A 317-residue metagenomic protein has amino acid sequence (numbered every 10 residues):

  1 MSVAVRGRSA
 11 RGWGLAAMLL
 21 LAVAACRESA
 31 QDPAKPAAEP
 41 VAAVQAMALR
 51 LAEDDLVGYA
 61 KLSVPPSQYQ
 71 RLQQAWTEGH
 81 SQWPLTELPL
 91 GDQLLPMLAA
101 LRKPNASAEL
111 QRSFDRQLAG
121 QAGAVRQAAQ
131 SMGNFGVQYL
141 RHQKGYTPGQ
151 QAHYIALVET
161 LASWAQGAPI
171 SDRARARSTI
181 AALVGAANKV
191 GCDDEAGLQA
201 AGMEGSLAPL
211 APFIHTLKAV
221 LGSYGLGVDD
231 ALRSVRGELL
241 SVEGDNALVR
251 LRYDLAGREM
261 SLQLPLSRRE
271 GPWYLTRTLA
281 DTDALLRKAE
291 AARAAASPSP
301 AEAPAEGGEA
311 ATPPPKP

Functional and structural regions predicted by a protein language model:
S2-G14: Bacterial N-terminal signal peptides that target proteins for export
G14-A24: Bacterial N-terminal signal peptides
C26-E53, K61, Q68-Q74, E78-R116 (+3 more regions): Short, low-complexity N-terminal intrinsically disordered segments enriched in polar/charged residues
Q31, K288-P317: Compositionally biased, proline/threonine/alanine/serine-rich low-complexity intrinsically disordered stretches
D55-Q70, K189, D193-A200: Short, well-ordered alpha-helical segments enriched in acidic and aromatic residues
R102-A196, G205, L248, E259-A292: Short beta-strand edge/turn micro-motifs at domain boundaries
C192-G222: Acidic, glycine-rich loop-and-strand cores that form catalytic or ligand-binding grooves in diverse globular domains
E243-L251: A short hydrophobic beta-strand element
